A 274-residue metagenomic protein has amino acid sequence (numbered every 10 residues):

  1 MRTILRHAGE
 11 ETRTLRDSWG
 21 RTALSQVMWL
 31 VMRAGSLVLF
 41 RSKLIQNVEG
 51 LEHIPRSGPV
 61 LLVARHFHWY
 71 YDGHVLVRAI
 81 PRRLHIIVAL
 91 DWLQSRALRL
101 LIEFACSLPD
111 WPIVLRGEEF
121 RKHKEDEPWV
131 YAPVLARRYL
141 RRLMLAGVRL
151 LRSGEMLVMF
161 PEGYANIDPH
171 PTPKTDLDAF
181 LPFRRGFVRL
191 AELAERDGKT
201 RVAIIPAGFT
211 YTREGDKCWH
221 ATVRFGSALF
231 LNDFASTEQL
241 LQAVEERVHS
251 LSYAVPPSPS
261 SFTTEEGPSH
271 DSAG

Functional and structural regions predicted by a protein language model:
M1-L44, S269: N-terminal membrane-anchoring alpha-helices
R2-E11, W129-G274: Non-catalytic C-terminal accessory region of glycerolipid acyltransferases and related lyso-lipid remodeling enzymes
A34-F67: Helix-to-loop junction immediately C-terminal to a conserved catalytic motif
S42, S57, L108, S153-G154: Structured helix-beta-strand junction loops
V48, L62, I86-I87, I204 (+1 more regions): Generic preference for hydrophobic
E52, L93, E118-R121, Y211-R213 (+1 more regions): Residue-level detector of flexible, active-site-proximal loop/helix-junction positions within diverse enzyme catalytic
R56-A132: Catalytic core of membrane glycerolipid acyltransferases/transacylases, capturing the structured, soluble-facing
